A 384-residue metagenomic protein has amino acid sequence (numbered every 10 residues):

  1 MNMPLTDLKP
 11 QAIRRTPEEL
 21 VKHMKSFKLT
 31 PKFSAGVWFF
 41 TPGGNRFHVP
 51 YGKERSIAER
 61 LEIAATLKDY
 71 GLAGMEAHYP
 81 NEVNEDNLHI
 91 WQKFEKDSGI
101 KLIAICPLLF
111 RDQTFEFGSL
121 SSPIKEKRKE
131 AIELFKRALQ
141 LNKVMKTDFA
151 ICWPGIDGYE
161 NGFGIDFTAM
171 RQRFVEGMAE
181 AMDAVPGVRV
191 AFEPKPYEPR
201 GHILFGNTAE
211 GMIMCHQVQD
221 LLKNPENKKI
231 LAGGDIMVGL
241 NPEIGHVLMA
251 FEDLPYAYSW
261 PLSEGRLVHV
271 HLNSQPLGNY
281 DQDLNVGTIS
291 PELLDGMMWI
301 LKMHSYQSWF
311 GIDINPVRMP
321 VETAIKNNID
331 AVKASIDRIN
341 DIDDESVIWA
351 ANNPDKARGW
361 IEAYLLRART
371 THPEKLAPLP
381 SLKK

Functional and structural regions predicted by a protein language model:
M1-T66, Q140, Q172, E176-E180 (+3 more regions): Histidine-acidic metal/acid-base catalytic patches
S34-W38, M75-P80, I103-L108, I151-W153 (+4 more regions): A cross-family glycoside hydrolase active-site/sugar-binding cleft signature
H48-P50, H78, S121-E126, G164-I165 (+3 more regions): Short, contiguous strand/loop micro-motifs
K68-G71, E198-R200: Short, charged helix-to-loop "capping" segments that act as catalytic/coupling loops
G71-A169: Structural motif corresponding to the early beta-alpha repeats
N84-E85, A184-V190: Generic structural signal for short, solvent-exposed loop/turn connectors between secondary structure elements
F110, D157-Y159, Y197-I203, V247-M249 (+1 more regions): Short, small-residue-enriched loops and turns at beta-alpha junctions that line or gate enzyme active sites
E116-S119, W153-F167, V190-L204, L240-N241 (+1 more regions): Active-site-proximal beta-alpha loop/turn segments in soluble metabolic enzymes
